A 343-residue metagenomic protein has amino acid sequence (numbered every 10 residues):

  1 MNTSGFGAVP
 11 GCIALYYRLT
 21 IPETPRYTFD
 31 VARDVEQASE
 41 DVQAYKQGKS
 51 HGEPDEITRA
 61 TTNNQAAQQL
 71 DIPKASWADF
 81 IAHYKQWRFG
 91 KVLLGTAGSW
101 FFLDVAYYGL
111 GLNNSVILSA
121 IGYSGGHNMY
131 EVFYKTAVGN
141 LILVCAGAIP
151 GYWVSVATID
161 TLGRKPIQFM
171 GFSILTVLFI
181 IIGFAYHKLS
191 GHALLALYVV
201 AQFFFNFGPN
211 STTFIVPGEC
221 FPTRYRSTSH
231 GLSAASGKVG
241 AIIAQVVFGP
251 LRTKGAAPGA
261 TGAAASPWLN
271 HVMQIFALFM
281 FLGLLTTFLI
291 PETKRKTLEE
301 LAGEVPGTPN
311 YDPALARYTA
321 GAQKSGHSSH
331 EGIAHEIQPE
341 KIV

Functional and structural regions predicted by a protein language model:
M1-Q68, N270-Y318: Central mid-sequence intracellular linker of multi-pass
F6, G11-L15, F101-D104, Y108 (+2 more regions): Seven-transmembrane alpha-helical bundle of rhodopsin/class A GPCRs
G7, L93, G109, S266-P267: A generic fold-level signal
G7-P10, R18, I72-W77, G147-P150 (+2 more regions): Short hydrophobic/aromatic segments of transmembrane alpha-helices and their interfaces
P22-R26, T96-F101, Y198-V200: Short interface patches used for recognition in eukaryotic signaling and trafficking proteins
Y27-T28, L70, A157, V216: Short, flexible active-site loop motifs that bind/organize anionic cofactors or intermediates
F29-D30, E36-A120, S124-N140, V144 (+1 more regions): Flexible cytoplasmic loops linking transmembrane helices in multi-pass membrane transporters
S115-T319: C-terminal transmembrane bundle
